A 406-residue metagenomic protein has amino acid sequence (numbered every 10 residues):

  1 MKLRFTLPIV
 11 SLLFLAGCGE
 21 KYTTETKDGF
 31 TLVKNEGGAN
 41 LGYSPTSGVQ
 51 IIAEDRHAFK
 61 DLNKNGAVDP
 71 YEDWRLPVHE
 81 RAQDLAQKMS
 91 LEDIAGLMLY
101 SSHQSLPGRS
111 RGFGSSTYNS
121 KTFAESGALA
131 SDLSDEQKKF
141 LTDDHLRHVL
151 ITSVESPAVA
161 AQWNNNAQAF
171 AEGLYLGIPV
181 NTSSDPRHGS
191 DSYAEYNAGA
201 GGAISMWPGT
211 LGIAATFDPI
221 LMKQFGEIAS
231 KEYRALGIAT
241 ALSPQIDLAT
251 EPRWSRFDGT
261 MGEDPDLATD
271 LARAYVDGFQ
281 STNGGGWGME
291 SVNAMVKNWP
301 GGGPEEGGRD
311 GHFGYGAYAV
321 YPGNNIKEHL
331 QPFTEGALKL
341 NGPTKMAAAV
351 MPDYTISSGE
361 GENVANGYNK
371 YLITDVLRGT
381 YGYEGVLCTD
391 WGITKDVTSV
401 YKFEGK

Functional and structural regions predicted by a protein language model:
M1-L7: Bacterial N-terminal signal peptides that target proteins for export
P8-A16: Bacterial N-terminal signal peptides
C18-K406: Glycoside hydrolase catalytic-domain context in secreted enzymes
